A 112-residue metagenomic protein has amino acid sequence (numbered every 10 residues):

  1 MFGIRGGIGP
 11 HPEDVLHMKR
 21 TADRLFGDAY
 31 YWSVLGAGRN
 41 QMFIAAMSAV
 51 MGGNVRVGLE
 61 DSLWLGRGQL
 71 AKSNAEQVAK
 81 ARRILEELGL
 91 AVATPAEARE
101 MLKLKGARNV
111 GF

Functional and structural regions predicted by a protein language model:
M1-E60, A71-K72, E76, A91: Catalytic alpha/beta core domains of metabolic enzymes, predominantly
Q41, L63-L65, M101-L102: Short secondary-structure capping/turn micro-motifs that flank functional sites
G66-L90: C-terminal helical cap(s) of enzyme catalytic domains, especially alpha/beta-barrels
R83-F112: Mid-to-C-terminal alpha-helical segments outside catalytic/metal-binding sites
